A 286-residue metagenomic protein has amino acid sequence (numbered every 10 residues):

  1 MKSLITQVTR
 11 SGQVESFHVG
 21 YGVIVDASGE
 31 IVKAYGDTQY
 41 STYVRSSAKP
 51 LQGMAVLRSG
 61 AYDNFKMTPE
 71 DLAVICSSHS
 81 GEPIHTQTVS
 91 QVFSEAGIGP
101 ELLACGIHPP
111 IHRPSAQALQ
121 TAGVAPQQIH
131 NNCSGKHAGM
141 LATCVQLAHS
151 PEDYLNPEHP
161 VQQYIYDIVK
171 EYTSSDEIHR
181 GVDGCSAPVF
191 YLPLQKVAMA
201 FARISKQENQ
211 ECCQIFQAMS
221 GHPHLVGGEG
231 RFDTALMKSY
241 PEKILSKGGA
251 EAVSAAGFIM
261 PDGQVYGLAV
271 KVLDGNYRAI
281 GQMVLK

Functional and structural regions predicted by a protein language model:
M1-Q39: Beta-lactamase-like hydrolase cores
S11-V14, H130, K243-G248: Short Gly/Pro-enriched turn/cap motifs at secondary-structure boundaries
F17-G22, A138, Y166, E251-S254: Short glycine-rich loop/turn motifs
Y35-Y43, I75-H79, G123-N131, V182-P188 (+1 more regions): A short glycine/serine-rich beta->alpha loop
V44-Y62: Active-site SXXK
L57-F65, A96-E101, A148-D153, H159-R180 (+2 more regions): Bacterial peptidoglycan biogenesis and beta-lactam-recognition machinery
T68-E177, R203: Active-site-adjacent helix/loop patches that line small-molecule binding or acyl-intermediate pockets
A202-K286: Structured C-terminal helix/loop/strand segments within mature extracytoplasmic catalytic/sensor domains
